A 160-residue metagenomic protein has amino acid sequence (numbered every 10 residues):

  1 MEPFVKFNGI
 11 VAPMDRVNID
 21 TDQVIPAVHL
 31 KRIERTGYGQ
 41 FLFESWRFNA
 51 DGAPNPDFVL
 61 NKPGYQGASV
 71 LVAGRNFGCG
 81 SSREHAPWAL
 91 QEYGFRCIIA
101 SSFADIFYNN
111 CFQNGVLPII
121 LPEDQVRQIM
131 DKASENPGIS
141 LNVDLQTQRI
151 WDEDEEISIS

Functional and structural regions predicted by a protein language model:
M1-S160: Fe-S-dependent hydro-lyases/dehydratases of central metabolism
